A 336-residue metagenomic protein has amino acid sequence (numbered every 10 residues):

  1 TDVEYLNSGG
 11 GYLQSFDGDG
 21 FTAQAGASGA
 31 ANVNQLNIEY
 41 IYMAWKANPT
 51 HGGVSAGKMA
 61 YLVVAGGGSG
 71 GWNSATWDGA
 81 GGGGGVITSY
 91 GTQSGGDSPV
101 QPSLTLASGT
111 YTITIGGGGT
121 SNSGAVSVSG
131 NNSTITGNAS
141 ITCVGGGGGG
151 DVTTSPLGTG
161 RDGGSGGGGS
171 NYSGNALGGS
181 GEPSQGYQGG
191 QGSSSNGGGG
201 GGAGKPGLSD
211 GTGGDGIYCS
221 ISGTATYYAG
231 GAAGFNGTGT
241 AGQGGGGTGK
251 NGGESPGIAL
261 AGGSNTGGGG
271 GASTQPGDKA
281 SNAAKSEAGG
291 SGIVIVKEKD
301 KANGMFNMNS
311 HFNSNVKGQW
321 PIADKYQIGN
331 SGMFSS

Functional and structural regions predicted by a protein language model:
T1-D2, S129, K299, D324 (+1 more regions): Alpha-helix initiation/capping motif
T1-H51: Charged, alpha-helix-forming regions
V3, L13, A23, N34 (+4 more regions): Intrinsically disordered, low-complexity regions enriched in polar/acidic and amide residues
D17, Q24-G26, A107, Q188 (+2 more regions): A structural detector for beta-sheet-dominated domains
G52-H311, W320: Low-complexity, glycine/proline-biased repetitive segments and flexible coils/loops
M308-S336: Intrinsically disordered, compositionally biased repeat/linker segments
